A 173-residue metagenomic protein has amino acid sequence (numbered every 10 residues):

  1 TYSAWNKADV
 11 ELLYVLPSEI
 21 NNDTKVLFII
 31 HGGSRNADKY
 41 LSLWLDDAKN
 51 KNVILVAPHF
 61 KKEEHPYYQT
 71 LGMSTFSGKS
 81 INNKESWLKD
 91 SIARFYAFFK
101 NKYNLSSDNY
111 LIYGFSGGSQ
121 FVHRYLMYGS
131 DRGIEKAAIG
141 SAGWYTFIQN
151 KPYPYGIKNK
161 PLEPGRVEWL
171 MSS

Functional and structural regions predicted by a protein language model:
T1-V26, D38-K39, N50-K51, S80 (+7 more regions): A domain-start/cap signature at the N-terminus of enzymes
S3-A8, L16, D23-N109: Serine-hydrolase catalytic machinery in alpha/beta-hydrolase-like enzymes
W44-D46, P161-S173: Short amphipathic alpha-helices and their capping/turn segments at secondary-structure boundaries
P58-K61, G140-A142, S173: Short loop/turn segments at strand-loop or loop-helix junctions that form parts of catalytic or ligand-binding pockets
S106, Y145, E168-L170: Poly-acidic low-complexity segments
